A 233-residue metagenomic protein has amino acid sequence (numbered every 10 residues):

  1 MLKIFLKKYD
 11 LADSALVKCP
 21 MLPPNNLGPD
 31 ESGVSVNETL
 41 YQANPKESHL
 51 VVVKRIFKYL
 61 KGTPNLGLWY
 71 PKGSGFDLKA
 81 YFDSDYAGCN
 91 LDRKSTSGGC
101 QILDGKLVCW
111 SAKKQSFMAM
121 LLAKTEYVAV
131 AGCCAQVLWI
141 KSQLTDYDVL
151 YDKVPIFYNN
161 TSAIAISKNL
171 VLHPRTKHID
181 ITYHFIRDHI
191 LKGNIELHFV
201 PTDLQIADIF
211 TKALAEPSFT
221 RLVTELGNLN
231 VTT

Functional and structural regions predicted by a protein language model:
M1-L68, P201, I209-T211: C-terminal reverse transcriptase regions that engage the nucleic-acid substrate
Y9-K18, T63-L68, G88, V108 (+2 more regions): Short helix-interrupting loop/turn segments at helix-coil junctions
N37-Y41, P45-H49, G73-S74, R93 (+1 more regions): Secondary-structure capping and boundary motifs in well-ordered enzyme cores
R55, P64-L66, Y86-G88, Q115-S116 (+2 more regions): Eukaryotic intrinsically disordered and solvent-exposed regulatory patches
L60-F82: Structured nucleic-acid-interacting core domains from mobile-element enzymes and related host factors, especially RNase
F76-D77, L107, K113-T233: RNase H-like nuclease module associated with reverse transcription
Y81-A123: RNase H-like nuclease fold core
